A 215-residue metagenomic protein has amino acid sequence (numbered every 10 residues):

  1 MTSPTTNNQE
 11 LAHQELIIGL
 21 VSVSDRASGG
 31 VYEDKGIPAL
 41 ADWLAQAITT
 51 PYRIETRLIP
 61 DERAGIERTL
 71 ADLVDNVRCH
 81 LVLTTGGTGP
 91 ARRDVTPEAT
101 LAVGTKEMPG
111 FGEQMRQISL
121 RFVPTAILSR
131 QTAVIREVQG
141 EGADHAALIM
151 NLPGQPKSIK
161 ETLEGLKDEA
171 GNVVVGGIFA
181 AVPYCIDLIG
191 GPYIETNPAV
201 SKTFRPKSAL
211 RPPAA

Functional and structural regions predicted by a protein language model:
M1-A215: Non-catalytic beta/alpha edge segments that cap or flank active sites
